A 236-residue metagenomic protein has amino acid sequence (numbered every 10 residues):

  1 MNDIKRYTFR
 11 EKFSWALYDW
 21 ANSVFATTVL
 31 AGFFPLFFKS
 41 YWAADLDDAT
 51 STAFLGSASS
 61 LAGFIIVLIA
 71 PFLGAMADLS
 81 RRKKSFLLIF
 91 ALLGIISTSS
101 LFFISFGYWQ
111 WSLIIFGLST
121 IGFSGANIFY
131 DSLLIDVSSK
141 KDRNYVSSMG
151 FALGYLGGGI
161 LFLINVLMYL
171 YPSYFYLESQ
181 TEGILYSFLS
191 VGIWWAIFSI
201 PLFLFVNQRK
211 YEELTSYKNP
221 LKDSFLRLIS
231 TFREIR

Functional and structural regions predicted by a protein language model:
N2-G63, Q110: Helix-loop boundary and gating motifs at the non-cytosolic
N2-W15, N207-R236: Juxtamembrane intracellular "pre-TM" segments in multi-pass secondary transporters
V29, T52-A75, I96, G159-F162: Central cavity-lining transmembrane alpha-helices of secondary-active solute carriers, predominantly the Major
A49-A53, K140-F151: Loop-to-transmembrane helix entry/capping segments in MFS-fold secondary transporters and related SLC/MFSD carriers
S85-S100: Structural signature of the two symmetry-related core transmembrane helices
S97-F129: Hydrophobic core of transmembrane alpha-helices in multi-pass small-molecule transporters, especially MFS/SLC-type
Y145-Y169: Glycine-rich segments within core transmembrane alpha-helices of 12-TM secondary carriers
L161-Y174, G192-E212: C-terminal membrane-cytosol helix-exit motif in multi-pass small-molecule transporters
